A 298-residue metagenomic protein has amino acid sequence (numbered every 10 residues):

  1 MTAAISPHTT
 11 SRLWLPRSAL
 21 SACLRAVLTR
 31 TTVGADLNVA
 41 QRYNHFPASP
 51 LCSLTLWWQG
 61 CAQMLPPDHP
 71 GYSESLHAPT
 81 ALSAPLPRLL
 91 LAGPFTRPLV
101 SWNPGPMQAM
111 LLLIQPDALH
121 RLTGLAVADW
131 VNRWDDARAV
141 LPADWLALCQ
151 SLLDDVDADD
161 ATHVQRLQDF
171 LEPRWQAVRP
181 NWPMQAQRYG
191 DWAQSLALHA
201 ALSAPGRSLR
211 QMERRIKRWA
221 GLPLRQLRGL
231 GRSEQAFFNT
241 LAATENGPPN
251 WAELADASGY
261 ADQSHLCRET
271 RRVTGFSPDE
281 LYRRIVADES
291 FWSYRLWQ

Functional and structural regions predicted by a protein language model:
M1-A200, A204-L209, W219-L224, F238-A261 (+1 more regions): Alpha-helical bundle regulatory/interaction domains
I216, R228, T270-R271, Y282: DNA major-groove recognition helix of helix-turn-helix
